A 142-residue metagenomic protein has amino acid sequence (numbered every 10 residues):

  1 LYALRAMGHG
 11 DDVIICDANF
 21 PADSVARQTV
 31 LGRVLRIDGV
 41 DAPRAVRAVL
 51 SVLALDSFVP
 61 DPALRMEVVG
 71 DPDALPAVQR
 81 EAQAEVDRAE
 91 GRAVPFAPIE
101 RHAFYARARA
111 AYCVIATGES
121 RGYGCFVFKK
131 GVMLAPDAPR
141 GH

Functional and structural regions predicted by a protein language model:
L1, R5, V46-L50, Q79-Q83 (+1 more regions): Predominant activation on well-ordered alpha-helical scaffold segments within soluble catalytic domains
L1-D38: Long, hydrophobic N-terminal alpha-helical segment
L1-G10, V52-V59, L64-P72, H142: A structural preference for long, well-packed, hydrophobic secondary-structure segments
D11-I14, G32-V34, D56-M66, A93-A97 (+2 more regions): Structural motif
R33-V40, M66-D73: A short glycine-/small-residue-rich loop at the edge of a beta-strand within enzyme catalytic domains
I37-P60: Long, charge-dense
D41-A45, P62-L64, C125, G141-H142: Short, surface-exposed, polar/charged, turn-prone segments marking secondary-structure boundaries
G70-H142: Glycine-rich, aromatic-bearing surface loops/beta-hairpins
